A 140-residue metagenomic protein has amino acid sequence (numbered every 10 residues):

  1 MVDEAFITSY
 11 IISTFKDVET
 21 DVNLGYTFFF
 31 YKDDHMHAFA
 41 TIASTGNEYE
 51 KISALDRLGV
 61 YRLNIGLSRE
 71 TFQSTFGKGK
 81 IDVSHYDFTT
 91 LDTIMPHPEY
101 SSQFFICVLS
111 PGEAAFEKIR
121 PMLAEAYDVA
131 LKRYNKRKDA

Functional and structural regions predicted by a protein language model:
M1-E50: Charge-rich, low-complexity N-terminal segments
V2-I7, S68-E70, S101: General structural signal for secondary-structure boundaries
T8-I11, H85, I119-L123: A generic alpha-helix structural signal
K16, S68, E113: Residue-level marker of positions within ordered structural domains that often coincide with functionally constrained
T27, G59-Y61, F104-I106: Short beta-strand micro-motifs in enzyme catalytic cores
K32-E99: Short, conserved beta-strand/beta-arch hydrophobic-aromatic motifs that form part of recognition grooves or interface
T90, I94-A140: Well-ordered alpha/beta subsegment
